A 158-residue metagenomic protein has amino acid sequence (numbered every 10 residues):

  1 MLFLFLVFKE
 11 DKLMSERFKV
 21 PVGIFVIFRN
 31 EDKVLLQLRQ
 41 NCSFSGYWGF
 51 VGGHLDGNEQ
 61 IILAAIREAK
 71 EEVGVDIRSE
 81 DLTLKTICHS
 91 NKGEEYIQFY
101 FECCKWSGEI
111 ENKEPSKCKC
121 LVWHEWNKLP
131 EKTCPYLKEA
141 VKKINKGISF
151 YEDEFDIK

Functional and structural regions predicted by a protein language model:
M1-L13: N-terminal amphipathic/basic-hydrophobic helices that include classical n-h-c signal peptides and signal-anchor
E10-V34, V51: Conserved N-terminal beta-strand and adjoining loop/helix that marks the start of the Nudix/MutT-like hydrolase domain
P21, R29, F50, E94-Q98 (+1 more regions): Short connector loops at helix/strand junctions that flank enzyme active sites, especially segments positioning acidic
R29-V34, S43-F44, D56, E94 (+1 more regions): Short, charged/polar surface micro-motifs in flexible loops or helix N-caps
K33-E71: Conserved Nudix-box catalytic region and its N-terminal flanking loop in Nudix hydrolases and closely related
S43-S45, S116-K158: Nudix hydrolase/Nudix homology domain
D76-T86: A short coil-to-beta-strand element that immediately follows conserved catalytic motifs
I87-I110, V122-E125, A140-I144, I148: Active-site-adjacent beta-strand/loop module that shapes the phosphate/pyrophosphate-binding cleft
